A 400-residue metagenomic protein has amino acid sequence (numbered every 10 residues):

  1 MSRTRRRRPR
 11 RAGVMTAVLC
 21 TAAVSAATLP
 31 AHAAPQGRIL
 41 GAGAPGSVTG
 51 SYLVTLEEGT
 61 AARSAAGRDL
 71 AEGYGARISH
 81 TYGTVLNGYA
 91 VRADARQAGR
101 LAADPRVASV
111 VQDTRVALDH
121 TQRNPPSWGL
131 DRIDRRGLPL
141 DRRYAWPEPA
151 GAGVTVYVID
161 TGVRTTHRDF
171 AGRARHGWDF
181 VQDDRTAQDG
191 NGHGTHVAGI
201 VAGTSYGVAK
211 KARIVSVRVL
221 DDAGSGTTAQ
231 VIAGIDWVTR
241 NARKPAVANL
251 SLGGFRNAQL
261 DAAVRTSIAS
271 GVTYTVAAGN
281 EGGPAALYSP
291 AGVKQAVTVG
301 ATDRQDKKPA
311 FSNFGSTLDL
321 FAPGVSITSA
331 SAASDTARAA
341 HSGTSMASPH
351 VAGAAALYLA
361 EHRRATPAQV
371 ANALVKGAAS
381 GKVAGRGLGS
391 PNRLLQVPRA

Functional and structural regions predicted by a protein language model:
S2-D119: Primarily auto-inhibitory N-terminal propeptides
A34-A42, G46, S79, A212 (+8 more regions): C-terminal subdomain of the subtilisin-like protease fold in secreted/lumenal serine endopeptidases
P35-P45, R68-T81, L86, A102-T155 (+3 more regions): Protease zymogen maturation seam
Y52-T55, A90, S109, T155-I159 (+10 more regions): Structural recognition of the beta-strand scaffold that forms the well-ordered cores of secreted hydrolase catalytic
E58-A61, V85-L86, R96-A98, T114-L118 (+13 more regions): Solvent-exposed loop/turn segments at secondary-structure junctions within structured extracellular/periplasmic domains
S64-G67, A71, A95-A98, L130 (+11 more regions): Extracytoplasmic/secreted envelope proteins and their assembly/folding machinery, especially bacterial periplasmic
R123, G224-V231, L252-A322, S326-A352 (+1 more regions): Substrate-binding/specificity loop regions of serine endopeptidase catalytic domains, predominantly subtilases
R143-H176, D184-Q230, A242-V247, A286 (+6 more regions): Subtilisin-like serine protease catalytic core
